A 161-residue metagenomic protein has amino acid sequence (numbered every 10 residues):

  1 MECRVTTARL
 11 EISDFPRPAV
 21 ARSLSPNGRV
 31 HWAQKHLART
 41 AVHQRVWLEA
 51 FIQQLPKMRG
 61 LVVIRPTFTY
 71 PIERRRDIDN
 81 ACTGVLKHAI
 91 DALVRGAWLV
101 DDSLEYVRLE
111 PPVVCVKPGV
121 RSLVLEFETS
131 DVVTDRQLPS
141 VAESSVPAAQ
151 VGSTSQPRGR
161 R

Functional and structural regions predicted by a protein language model:
M1-R161: Catalytic phosphate/metal-binding cores of nucleic-acid and nucleotide-processing enzymes, i.e., regions that mediate
